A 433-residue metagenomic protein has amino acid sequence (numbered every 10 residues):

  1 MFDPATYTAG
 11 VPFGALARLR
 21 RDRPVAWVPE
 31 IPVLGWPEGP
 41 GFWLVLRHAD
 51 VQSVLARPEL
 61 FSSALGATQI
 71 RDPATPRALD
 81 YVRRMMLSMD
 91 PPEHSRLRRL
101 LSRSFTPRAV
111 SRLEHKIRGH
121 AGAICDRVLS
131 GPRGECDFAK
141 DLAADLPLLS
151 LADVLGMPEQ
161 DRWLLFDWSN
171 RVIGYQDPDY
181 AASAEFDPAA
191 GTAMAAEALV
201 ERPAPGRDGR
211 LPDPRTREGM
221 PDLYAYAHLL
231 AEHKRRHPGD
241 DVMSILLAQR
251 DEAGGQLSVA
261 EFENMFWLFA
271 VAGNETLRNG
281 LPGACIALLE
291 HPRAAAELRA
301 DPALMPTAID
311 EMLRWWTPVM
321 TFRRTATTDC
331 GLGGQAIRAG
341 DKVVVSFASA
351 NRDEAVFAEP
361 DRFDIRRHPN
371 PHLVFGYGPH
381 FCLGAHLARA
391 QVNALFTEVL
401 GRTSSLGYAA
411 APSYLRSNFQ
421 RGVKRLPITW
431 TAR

Functional and structural regions predicted by a protein language model:
M1-R433: Cytochrome P450
